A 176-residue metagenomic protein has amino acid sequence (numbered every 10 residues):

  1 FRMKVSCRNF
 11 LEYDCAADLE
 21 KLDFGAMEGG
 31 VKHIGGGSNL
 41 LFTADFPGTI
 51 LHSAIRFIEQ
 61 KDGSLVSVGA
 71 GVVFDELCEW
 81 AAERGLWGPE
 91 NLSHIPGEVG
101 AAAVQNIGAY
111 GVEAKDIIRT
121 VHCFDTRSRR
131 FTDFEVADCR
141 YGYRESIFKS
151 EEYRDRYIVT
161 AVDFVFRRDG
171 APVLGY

Functional and structural regions predicted by a protein language model:
F1-V121, D125-R127: Anion-binding (especially nucleotide phosphate/pyrophosphate-binding) glycine-rich loop and adjoining beta-alpha core
R2-M3, L40, F131-Y176: Phosphate/pyrophosphate- and phosphate-bearing ligand-binding catalytic cores of soluble enzymes
